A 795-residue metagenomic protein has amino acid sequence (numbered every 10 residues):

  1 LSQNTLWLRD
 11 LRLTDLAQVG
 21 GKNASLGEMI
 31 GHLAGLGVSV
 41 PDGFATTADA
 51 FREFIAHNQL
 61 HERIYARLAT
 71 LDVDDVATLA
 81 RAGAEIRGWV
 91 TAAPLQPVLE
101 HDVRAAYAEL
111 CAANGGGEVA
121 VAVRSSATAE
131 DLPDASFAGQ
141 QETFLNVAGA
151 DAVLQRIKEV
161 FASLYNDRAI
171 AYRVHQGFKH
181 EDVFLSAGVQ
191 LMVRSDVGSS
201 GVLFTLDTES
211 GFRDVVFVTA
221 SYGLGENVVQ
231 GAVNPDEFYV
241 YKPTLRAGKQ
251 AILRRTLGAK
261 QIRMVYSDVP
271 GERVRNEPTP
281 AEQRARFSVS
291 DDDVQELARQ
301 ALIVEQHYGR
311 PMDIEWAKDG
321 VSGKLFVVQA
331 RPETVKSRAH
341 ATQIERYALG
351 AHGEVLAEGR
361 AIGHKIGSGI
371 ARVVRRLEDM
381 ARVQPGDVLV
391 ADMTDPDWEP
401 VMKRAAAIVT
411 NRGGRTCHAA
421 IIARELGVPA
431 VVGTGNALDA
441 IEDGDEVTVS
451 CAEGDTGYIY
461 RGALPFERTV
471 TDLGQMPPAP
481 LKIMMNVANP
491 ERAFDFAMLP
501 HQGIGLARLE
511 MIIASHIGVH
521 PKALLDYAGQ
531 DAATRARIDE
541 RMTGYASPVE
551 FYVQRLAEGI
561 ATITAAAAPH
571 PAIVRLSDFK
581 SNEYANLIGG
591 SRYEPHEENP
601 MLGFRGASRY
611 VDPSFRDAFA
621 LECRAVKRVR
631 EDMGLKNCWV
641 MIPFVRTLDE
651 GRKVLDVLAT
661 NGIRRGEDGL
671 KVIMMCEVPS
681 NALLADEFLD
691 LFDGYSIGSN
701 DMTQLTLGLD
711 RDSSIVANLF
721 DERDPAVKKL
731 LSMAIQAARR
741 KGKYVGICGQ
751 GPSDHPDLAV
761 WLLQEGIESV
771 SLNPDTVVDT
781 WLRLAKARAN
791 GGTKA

Functional and structural regions predicted by a protein language model:
L1-G188, Q283-D293, L297-Q300, E305 (+11 more regions): N-terminal beta-alpha lobe that positions the nucleotide/phosphoryl donor in ATP/NTP-coupled carboxylate activation
H61, V321, P332-S337, T342 (+4 more regions): Acidic, glycine-rich flexible loop/linker segments
L68-L71, L79-A82, V103, G177-F178 (+6 more regions): Long, charged amphipathic helices and adjacent flexible linkers at domain junctions
E118-A122, A127-F137, Q141-L145, D182-S186 (+3 more regions): Conserved alpha/beta-domain cores
A135, F144-N146, R156-I157, S199-D207 (+5 more regions): Beta-strand scaffold of nucleotide-dependent catalytic cores
G139, G309-T334: Conserved metal-phosphate-binding beta-hairpin within the catalytic cores of diverse ATP-dependent phosphoryl-transfer
G201, G309-G320, A572, G746-Q750: A short glycine-rich, hydrophobically flanked beta-strand micro-motif that places a catalytic Asp/Glu for divalent metal
V215-D313, K318-D319, R360-S368, P385 (+5 more regions): Conserved catalytic alpha/beta cores of large enzymes that bind or transform nucleotide phosphates and polynucleotides
